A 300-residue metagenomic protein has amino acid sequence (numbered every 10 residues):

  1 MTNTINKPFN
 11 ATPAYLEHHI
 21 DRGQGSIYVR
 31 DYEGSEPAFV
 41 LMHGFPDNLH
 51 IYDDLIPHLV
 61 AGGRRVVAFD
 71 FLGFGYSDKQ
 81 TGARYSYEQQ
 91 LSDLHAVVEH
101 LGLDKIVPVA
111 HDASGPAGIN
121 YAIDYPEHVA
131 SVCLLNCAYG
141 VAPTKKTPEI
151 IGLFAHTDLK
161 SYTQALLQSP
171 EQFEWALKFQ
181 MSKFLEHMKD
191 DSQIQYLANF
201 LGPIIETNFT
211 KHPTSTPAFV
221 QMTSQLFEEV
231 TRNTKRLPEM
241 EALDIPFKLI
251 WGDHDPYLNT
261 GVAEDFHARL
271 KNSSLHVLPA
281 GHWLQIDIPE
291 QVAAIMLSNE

Functional and structural regions predicted by a protein language model:
T2-H19, G25-V29, P46, I51 (+4 more regions): Flexible "cap/lid" subdomain of the alpha/beta-hydrolase fold that forms the substrate-access gate
E36-H43: Short beta-strand element of the alpha/beta-hydrolase
H43, H111, H282: Histidine-centered active-site/metal-ligand motif
D54-H58: Typically the conserved alpha-helix immediately C-terminal to a functionally engaged Cys/Sec in thioredoxin-like
V60-D70: Active-site machinery of serine-nucleophile hydrolases
F71, A280: Hydrophobic pocket-lining residues within nucleotide cofactor-binding pockets
G281-A293: Catalytic histidine-centered segment of alpha/beta-hydrolase-like enzymes
A293-E300: C-terminal alpha-helical cap of glycosyltransferases
